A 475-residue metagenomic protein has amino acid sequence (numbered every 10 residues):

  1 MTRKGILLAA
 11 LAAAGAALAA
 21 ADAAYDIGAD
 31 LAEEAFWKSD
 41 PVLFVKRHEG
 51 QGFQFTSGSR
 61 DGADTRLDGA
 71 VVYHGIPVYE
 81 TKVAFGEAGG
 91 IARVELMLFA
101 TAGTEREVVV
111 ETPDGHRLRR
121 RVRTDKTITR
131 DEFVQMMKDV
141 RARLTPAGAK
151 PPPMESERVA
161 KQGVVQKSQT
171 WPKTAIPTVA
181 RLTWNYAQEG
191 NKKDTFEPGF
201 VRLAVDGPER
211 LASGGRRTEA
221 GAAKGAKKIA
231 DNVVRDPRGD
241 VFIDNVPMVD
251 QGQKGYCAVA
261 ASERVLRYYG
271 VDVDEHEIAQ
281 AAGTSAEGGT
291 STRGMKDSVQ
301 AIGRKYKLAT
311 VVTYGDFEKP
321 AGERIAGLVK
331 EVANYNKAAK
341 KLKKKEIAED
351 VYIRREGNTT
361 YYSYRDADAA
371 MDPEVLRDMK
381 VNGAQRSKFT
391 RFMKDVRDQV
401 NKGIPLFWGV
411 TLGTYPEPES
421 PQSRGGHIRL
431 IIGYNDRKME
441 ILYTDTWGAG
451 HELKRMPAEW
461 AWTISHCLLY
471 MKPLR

Functional and structural regions predicted by a protein language model:
M1-L7: Bacterial N-terminal signal peptides that target proteins for export
A10-A20: Hydrophobic h-region of N-terminal signal peptides that target proteins for export in Gram-negative bacteria
A19-V165, D194-G225, I229-V234, G288 (+2 more regions): Short helix/turn-capping signatures at newly exposed starts of structured segments
A24, G28, A32-K38, V42-R47 (+1 more regions): Active-site-adjacent structural segments surrounding the nucleophilic cysteine of cysteine proteases and isopeptidases
H74-V78, G89, P172-A180, G448: Glycine-centered tight beta-turn/hairpin loop motif at sheet-sheet or coil-to-beta transitions
I76-E80, V164-K167, P177-R181, S423-R429: Short, surface-exposed coil-to-beta transition loops
G103-E107, R117-G163, G283-L474: Conserved active-site-adjacent core of cysteine acyl-enzyme catalytic domains
K167-K173, T178-W184, Q188-K193: Intrinsically disordered, low-complexity linkers and stems that provide flexible hinges in membrane-associated
